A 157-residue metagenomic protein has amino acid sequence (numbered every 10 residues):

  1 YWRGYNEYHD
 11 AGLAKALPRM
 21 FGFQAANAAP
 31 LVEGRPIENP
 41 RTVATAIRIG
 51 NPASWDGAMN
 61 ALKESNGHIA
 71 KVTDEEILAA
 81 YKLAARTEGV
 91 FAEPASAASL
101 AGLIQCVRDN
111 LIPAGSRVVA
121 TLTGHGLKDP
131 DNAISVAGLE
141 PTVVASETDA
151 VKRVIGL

Functional and structural regions predicted by a protein language model:
Y1, F23, H125-L127: Gly/Ser/Thr-rich helix-start
Y1-Y5, L31, Y81, S99-C106: Buried hydrophobic packing segments
Y5-F91, S135-L157: Active-site/ligand-binding loops adjacent to catalytic centers
K15, A98-L157: Phosphate-binding loop/pocket of nucleotide- and phosphate-handling active sites
E93-A97: A glycine-rich, Thr/Ser-enriched phosphate-binding loop motif common to dinucleotide/cofactor-binding enzymes
